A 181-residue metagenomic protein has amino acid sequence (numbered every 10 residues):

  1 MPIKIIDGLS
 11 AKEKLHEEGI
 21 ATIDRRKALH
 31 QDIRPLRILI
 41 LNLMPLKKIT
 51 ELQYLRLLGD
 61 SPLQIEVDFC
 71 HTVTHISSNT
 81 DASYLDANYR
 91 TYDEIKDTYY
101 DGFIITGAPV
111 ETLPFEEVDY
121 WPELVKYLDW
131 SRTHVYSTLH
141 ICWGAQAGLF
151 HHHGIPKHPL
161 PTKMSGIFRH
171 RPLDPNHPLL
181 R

Functional and structural regions predicted by a protein language model:
P2-E116, E123: N-terminal beta1-alpha1 cap of cysteine-dependent amidohydrolase-like domains
I105-H177: Cysteine-nucleophile active-site neighborhood
L180-R181: Catalytic beta-strand/loop cores that center a nucleophilic Ser/Cys/Thr and support acyl-enzyme chemistry
